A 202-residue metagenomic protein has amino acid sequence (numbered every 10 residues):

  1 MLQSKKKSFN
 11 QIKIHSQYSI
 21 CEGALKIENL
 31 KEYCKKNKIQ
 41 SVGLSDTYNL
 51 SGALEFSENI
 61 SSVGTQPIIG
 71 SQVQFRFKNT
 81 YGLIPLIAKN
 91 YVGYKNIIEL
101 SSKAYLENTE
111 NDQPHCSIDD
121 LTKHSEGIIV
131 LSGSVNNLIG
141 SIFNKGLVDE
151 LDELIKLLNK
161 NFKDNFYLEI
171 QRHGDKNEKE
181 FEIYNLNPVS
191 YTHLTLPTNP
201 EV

Functional and structural regions predicted by a protein language model:
M1-L194: Phosphodiester-processing cores and adjacent nucleic acid-binding clamps
H193-V202: Single conserved hydrophobic/aromatic residue that forms the stacking wall/gate of nucleotide- or nucleobase-binding
